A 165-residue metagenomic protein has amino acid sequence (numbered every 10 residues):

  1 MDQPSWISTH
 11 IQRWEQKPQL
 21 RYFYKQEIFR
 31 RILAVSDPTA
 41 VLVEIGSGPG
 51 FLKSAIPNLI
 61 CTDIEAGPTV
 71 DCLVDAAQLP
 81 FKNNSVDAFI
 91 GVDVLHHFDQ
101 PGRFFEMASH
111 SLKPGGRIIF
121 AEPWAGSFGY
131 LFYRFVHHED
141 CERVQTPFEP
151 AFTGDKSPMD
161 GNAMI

Functional and structural regions predicted by a protein language model:
M1-A77: Conserved N-terminal segment of class I S-adenosyl-L-methionine
A77-F89: A short acidic, Gly/Pro-enriched loop at the edge of an enzyme's catalytic core that lines a small-molecule cofactor
A88-V94, F120: A short beta-strand submotif of the Rossmann-like class I SAM-dependent methyltransferase core that lines
D99-R103, F128: Short N-terminal helix/helix-N-cap motif within the alpha/beta-hydrolase-1
G102-R117: A short glycine-rich, Lys/Arg-flanked "PGG" loop and its adjoining helix->strand segment in the class I
I118-A151: Conserved class I S-adenosyl-L-methionine
E149-I165: Acceptor-substrate binding/catalytic loop of class I
